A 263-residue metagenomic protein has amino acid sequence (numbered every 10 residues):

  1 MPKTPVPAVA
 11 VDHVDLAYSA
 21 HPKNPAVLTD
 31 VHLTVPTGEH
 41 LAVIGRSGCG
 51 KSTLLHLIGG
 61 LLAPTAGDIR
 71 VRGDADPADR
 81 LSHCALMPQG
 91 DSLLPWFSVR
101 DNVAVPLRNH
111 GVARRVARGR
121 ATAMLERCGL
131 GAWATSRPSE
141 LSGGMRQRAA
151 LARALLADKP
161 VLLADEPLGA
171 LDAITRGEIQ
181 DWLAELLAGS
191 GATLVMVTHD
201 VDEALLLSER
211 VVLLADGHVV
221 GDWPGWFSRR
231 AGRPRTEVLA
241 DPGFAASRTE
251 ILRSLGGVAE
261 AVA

Functional and structural regions predicted by a protein language model:
I44-R46: The feature captures the beta-strand-to-loop junction immediately N-terminal to the Walker
G59: Helix-to-loop junction immediately C-terminal to a conserved catalytic motif
G67-R80, R120: Conserved ABC transporter NBD signature motif
F97-A104: Short coil-to-helix segment of the ABC ATPase nucleotide-binding domain corresponding to the Q-loop/switch region
R108, R115-W133, E185: Conserved ABC ATPase "signature" region
R137-L141, M145: Conserved ABC ATPase signature
L156-P160: A short, proline-enriched helix->beta-strand linker immediately N-terminal to the Walker B motif in ABC-type P-loop
L162-D165: Catalytic Walker B motif of ABC-type/P-loop ATPase nucleotide-binding domains
